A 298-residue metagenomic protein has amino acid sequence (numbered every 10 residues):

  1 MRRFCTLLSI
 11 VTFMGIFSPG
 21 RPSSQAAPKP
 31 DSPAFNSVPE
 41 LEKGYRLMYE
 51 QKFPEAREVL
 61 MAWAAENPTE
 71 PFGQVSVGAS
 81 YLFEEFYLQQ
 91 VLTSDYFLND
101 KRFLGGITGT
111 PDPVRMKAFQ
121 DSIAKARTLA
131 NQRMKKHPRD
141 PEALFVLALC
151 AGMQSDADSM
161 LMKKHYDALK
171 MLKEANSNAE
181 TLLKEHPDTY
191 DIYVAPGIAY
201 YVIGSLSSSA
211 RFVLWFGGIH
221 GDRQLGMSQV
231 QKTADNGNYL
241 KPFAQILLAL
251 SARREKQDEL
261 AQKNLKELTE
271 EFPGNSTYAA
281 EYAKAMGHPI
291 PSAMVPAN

Functional and structural regions predicted by a protein language model:
M1-L8: Bacterial N-terminal signal peptides that target proteins for export
L8-I16: Bacterial N-terminal signal peptides
F17-P28: Signal peptide processing junction and immediate N-terminal pro/mature segment of secreted/exported proteins
A27-E40, L47-V59, T69, S80-R139 (+4 more regions): Short coil/linker segments at helix-helix boundaries
E70-Q74, P141-E142, K184, Y190-D191 (+2 more regions): Boundary/linker segments of alpha-helical solenoid repeat arrays
L250-N298: A cross-kingdom marker for long, charged
